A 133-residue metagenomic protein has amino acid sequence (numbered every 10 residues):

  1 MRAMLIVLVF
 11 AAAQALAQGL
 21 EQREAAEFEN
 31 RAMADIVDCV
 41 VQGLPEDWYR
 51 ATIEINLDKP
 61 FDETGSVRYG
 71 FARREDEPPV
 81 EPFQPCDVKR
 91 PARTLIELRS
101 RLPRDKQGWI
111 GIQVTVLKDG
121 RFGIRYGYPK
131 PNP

Functional and structural regions predicted by a protein language model:
M1-V9: Sec-dependent signal peptide recognition, specifically the positively charged N-region followed immediately by
A12-Q14: N-terminal signal peptide c-region/cleavage motif recognized by signal peptidases
A34-W48, S66, R93-K106: Long compositionally biased, domain-poor regions of proteins
E54-D58: Interaction-mediating elements
K59-E77, P129: Extended intrinsically disordered, low-complexity coil regions enriched in Ser, Thr, Gly, Ala and often Pro
E75-L98: Short, hydrophobic/π-rich interface segment
R104-N132: Short, compact, well-ordered microdomains
